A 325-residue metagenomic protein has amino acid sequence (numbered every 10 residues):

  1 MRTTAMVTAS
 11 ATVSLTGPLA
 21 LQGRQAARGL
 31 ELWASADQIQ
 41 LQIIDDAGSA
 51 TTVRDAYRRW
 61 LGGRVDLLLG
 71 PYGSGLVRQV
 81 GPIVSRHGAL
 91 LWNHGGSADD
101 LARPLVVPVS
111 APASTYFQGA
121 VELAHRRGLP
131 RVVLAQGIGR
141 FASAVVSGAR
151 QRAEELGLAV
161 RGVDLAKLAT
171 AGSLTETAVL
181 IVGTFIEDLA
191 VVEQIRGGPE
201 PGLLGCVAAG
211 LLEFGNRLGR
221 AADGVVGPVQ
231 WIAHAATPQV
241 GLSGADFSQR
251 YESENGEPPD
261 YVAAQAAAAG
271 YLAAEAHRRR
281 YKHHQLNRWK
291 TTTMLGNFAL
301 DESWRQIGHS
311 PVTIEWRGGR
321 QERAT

Functional and structural regions predicted by a protein language model:
R2, V7-E31, I44-A50, A236 (+1 more regions): Extracytoplasmic "Venus flytrap"
T8, Q22-A26, Q38-D100, E187: Beta-alpha junction/loop-to-helix N-cap segments that form part of ligand/metal-binding clefts
A20-E31, Q118, A142-R150, G241 (+1 more regions): Short, surface-exposed alpha-helical segments at coil->helix boundaries
A36-A47, R103-L105, R150-K167, A178: Short beta-strand elements in bilobed, periplasmic/extracellular small-molecule ligand-binding domains
W60-Y72, W92-H94, R131-Q136, T175-V191 (+2 more regions): Periplasmic-binding protein-like
V106-D164: An alpha-beta-alpha
I195-Q265: Extracellular/periplasmic periplasmic-binding protein-like sensory domains
S253-A263, A267-Q321: Segments of small-molecule ligand-sensing domains
